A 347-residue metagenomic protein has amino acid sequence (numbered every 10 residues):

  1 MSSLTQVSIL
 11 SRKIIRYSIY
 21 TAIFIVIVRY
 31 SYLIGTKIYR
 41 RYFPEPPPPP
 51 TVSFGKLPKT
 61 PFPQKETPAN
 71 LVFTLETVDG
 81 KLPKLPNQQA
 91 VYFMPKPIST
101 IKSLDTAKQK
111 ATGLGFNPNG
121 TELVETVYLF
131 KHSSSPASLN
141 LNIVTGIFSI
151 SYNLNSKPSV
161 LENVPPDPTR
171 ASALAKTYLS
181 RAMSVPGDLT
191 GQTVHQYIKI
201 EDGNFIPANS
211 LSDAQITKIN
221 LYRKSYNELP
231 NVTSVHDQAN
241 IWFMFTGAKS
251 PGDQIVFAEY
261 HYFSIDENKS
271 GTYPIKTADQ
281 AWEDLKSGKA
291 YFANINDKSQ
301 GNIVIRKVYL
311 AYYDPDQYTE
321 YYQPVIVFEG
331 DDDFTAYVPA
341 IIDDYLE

Functional and structural regions predicted by a protein language model:
M1-S210, K218-S234: Preferential activation on post-signal-peptide N-terminal prodomains/segments of secreted or lumenal proteins
S2-L4, Y30, N302-V304, Y309-E347: Activation/maturation switch segments at domain boundaries
A107-A111, A175, A281-G288, V338: Generic structural signal of hydrophobic/aromatic residues within well-ordered alpha-helices of folded domains
L139-N153, P230-H261, V327, D333-E347: A short, surface-exposed beta-strand/turn
V144, D213, N302-V304: A short, polar/charged loop/turn motif at coil->beta-strand junctions and beta-hairpin connectors
P158-V160, S264-E267, Y345-E347: A short local loop/turn or secondary-structure capping micro-motif enriched for an aromatic residue
G191-Q192, Y222, V232-Q323: Charged, low-complexity helical/coil segments in non-catalytic cytosolic or luminal regions
Q215-L221, I326-F328: A short hydrophobic beta-strand element
